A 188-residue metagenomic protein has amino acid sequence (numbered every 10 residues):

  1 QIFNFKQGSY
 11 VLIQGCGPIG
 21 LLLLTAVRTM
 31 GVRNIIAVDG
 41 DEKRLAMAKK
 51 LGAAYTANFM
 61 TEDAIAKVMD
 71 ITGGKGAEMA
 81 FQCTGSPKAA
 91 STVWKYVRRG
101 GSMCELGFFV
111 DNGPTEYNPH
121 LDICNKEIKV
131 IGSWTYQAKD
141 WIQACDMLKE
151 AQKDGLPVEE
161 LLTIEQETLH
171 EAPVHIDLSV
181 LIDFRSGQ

Functional and structural regions predicted by a protein language model:
Q1-R33: Short internal alpha-helix immediately C-terminal to a glycine-rich phosphate-binding loop in Rossmann-like
S9, G101-S102: Glycine-centered, small-residue-biased loops immediately flanking beta-strands in adenine/cofactor-binding cores
I13-C16, R28-T92: Adenosine-nucleotide cofactor-binding segment
D41, F109, Y136: Residues in the short beta-alpha loop(s) of Rossmann-like NAD(P)-binding domains
G85, G107-F108: Short glycine-/small-residue-rich Rossmann-like dinucleotide-binding loops
S91-K95, Q137-Q188: C-terminal hydrophobic helical "lid"/dimerization subdomain of Rossmann-like NAD(P)H-dependent oxidoreductases
V97-R99: Helix-to-beta-strand junctions that scaffold the AdoMet/dcAdoMet cofactor pocket in Class I SAM-dependent enzymes
F108-E127, A144-D146: Rossmann-fold NAD(P)-binding glycine/threonine-rich loop
